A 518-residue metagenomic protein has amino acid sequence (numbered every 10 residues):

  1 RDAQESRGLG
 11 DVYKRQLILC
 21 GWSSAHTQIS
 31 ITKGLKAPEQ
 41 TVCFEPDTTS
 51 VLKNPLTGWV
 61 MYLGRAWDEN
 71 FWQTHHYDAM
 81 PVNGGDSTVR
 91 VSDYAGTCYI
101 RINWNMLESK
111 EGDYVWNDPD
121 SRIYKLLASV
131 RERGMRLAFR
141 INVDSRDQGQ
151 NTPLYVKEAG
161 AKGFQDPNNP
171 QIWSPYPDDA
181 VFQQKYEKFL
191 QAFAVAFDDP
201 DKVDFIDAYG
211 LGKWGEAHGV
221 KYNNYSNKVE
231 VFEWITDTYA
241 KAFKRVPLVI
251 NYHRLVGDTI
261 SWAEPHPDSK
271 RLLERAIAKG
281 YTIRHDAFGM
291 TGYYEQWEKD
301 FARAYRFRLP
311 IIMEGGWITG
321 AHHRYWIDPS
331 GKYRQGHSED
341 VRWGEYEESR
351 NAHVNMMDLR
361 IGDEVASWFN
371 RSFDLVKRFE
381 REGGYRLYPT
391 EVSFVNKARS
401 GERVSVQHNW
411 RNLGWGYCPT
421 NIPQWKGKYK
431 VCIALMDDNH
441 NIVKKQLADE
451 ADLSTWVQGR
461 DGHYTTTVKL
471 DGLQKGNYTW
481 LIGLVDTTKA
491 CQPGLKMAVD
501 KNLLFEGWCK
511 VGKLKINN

Functional and structural regions predicted by a protein language model:
D2-Y13: Short, small-residue-biased leader/transition segments that mark boundaries at the very start of proteins
L17-I31: Bacterial Sec-dependent signal peptides at the C-terminal "C-region" and cleavage site
T32-V82, Y94, R131, D207-G215 (+1 more regions): Catalytic-core regions of glycoside hydrolase
G85-D166, K228-T238, F243: Aromatic-lined substrate-binding rim segments of carbohydrate-active enzymes
C98, F193, I206, Y239 (+2 more regions): Conserved, mostly hydrophobic/aromatic
G163-Q183, F189-Y225: Active-site groove signature of glycoside hydrolases
V341-V392: Catalytic cores of secreted or luminal carbohydrate-active enzymes
E380-N518: Extracellular/luminal regions of secreted and cell-surface proteins that mediate adhesion/ECM remodeling
